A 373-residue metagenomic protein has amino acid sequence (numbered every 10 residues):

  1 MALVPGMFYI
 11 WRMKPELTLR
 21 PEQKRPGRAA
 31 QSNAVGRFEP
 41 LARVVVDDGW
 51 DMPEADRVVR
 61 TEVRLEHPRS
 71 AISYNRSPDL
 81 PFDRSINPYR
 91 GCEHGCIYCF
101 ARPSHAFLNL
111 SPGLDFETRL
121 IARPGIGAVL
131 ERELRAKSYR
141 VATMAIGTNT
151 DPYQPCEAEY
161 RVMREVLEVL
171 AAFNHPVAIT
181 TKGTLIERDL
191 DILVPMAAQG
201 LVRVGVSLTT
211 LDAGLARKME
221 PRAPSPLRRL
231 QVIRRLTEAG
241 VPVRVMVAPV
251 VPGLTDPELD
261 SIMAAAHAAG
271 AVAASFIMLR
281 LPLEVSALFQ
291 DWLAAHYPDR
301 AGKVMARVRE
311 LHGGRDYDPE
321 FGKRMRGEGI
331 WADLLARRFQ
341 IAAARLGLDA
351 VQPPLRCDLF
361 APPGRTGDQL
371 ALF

Functional and structural regions predicted by a protein language model:
A2-S85, P354: Flexible, acidic/Gly-rich N-terminal and inter-domain linker regions that tether and position cofactor-handling modules
G6, E54-R90, H94-G205, T209-R217 (+1 more regions): Conserved Radical SAM active-site core
Y160, D191-L208, T255-V272, D333-R337: Short, electropositive alpha-helical surface patch
M196-A198, R222-A223, I262-A264, D291-A295: Short, hinge-like loop/turn segments at secondary-structure boundaries
G214-R222, A248-V250: Surface-exposed cleft-lining segments at the edges of enzyme active sites
L227-S286, K303, E310-L311, I341-R345: Conserved C-terminal portion of the radical SAM core fold that forms the substrate/S-adenosylmethionine-binding
T255-I262, L288-D291, G364-A371: Short glycine/threonine-rich loop-to-helix capping motif typified by GTGT followed within a few residues by an Asp-Pro
L293-L372: C-terminal accessory regions of radical SAM enzymes
